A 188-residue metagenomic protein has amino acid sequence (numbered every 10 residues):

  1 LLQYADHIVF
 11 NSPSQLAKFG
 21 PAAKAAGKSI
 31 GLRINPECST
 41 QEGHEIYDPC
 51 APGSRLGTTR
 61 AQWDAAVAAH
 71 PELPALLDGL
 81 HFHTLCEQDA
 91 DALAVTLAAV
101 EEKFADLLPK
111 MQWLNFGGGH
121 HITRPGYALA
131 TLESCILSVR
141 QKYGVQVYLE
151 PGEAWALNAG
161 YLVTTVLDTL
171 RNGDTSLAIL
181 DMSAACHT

Functional and structural regions predicted by a protein language model:
L1-W113, C135-S138, K142, I179: Active-site-proximal beta-alpha core segment in soluble small-molecule metabolic enzymes
T84-T188: C-terminal active-site-proximal or functional interface alpha/beta core segments in diverse enzymes
